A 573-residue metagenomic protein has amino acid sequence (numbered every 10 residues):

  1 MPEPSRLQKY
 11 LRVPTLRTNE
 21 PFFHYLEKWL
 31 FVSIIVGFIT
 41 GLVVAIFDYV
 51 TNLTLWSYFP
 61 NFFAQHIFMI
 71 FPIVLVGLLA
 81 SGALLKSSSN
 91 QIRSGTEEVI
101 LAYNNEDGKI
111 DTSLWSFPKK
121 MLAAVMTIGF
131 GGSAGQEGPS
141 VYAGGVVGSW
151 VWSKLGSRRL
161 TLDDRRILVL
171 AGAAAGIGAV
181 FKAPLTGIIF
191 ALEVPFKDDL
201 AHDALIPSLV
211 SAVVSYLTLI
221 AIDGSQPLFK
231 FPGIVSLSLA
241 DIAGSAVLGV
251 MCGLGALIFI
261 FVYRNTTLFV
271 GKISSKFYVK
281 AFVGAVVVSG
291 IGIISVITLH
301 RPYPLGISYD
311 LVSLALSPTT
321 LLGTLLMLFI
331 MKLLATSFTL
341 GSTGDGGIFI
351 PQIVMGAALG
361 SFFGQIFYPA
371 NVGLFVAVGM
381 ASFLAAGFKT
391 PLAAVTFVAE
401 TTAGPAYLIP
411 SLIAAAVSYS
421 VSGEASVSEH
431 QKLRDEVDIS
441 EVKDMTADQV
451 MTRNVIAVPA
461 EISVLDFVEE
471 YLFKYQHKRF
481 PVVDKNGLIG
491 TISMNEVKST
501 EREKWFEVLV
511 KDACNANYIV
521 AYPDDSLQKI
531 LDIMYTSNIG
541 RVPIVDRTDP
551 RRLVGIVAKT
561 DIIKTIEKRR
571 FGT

Functional and structural regions predicted by a protein language model:
M1-F473, H477-I489, F506, R547 (+1 more regions): Alpha-helical transmembrane segments and immediately membrane-proximal extracytoplasmic
G135, V194, E496-V497, L509 (+1 more regions): Histidine- and aromatic-rich ligand-binding microenvironments
T396, I489-V497, V554-I562: Short hydrophobic beta-strand motif reused across regulatory alpha/beta modules
A447, V455, V497, V510 (+1 more regions): N-terminal sensory regulatory modules of PAS/LOV and PAS-like folds
V458-Q476, V482-D484, E501, V520-R547 (+1 more regions): The conserved cystathionine-beta-synthase
R502-K511: Cytosolic, membrane-proximal regulatory domains of ion/volume homeostasis and mechanosensation machinery
